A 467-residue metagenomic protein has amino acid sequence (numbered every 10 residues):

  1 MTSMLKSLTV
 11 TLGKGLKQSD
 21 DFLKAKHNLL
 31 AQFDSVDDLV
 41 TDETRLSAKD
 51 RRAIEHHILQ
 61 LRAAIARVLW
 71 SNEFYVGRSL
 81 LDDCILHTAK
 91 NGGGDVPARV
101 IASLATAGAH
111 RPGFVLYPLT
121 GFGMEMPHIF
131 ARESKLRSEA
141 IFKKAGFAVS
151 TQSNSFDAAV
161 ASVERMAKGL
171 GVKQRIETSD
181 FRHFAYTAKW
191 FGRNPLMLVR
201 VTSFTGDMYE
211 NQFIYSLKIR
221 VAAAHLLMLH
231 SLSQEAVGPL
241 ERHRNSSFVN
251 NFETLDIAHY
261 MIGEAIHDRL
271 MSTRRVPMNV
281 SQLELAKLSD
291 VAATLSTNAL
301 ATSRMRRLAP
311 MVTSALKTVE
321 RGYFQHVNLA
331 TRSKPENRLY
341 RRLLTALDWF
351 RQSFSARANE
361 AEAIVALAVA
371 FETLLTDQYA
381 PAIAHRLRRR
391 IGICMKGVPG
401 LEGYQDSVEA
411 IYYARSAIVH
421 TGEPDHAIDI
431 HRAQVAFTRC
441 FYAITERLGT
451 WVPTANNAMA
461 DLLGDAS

Functional and structural regions predicted by a protein language model:
M1-I65: Charged, amphipathic alpha-helical stretches
S7-D21, R342-A356, S407-T421: Solvent-exposed, amphipathic alpha-helical segments
K49-G92, V96-A107: An N-terminal, globular interaction/scaffold subdomain
L61-I65, F371-Y379, S416, F441: Short alpha-helix boundary/capping elements
D82-E362, V369, R439-S467: Charged, non-catalytic interaction/linker regions at domain boundaries that couple catalytic cores to substrate
S353, R357, F371-Q378, C394-M395 (+2 more regions): Generic structural signal for hydrophobic core residues of well-folded globular domains
I364, E402-A410, A414-D461: Charge-enriched, short contiguous segments at helix-coil
V365-E402: Flexible secondary-structure boundary motifs
